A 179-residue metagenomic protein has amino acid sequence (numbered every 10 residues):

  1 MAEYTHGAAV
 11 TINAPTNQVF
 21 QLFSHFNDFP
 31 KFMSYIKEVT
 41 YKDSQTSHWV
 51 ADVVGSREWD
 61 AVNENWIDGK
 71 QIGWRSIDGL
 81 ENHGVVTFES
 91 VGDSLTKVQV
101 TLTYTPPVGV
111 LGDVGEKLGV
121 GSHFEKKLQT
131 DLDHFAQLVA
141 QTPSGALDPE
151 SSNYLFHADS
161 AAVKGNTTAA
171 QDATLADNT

Functional and structural regions predicted by a protein language model:
M1-S44, S160-T179: Hydrophobic ligand-binding cavity/cleft-lining segments
T5-G7, R57-A61, E81-V85, K97: Short, surface-exposed coil-to-beta transition loops
A9-N13, T40, V50, V62 (+1 more regions): Generic structural detector for well-ordered beta-strands
T16, S44, N65-G69, F88-K97: A short, structured loop/turn motif at beta-sheet edges
V19-F23, F29, S47, N63 (+2 more regions): Hydrophobic pocket/interface hotspot
S47-V53, I72-D78: Short beta-strand segments that buttress and anchor functional surface loops
I77-T130, Q137, Q141, A146-E150 (+1 more regions): Beta-strand/loop substructures that line and gate deep hydrophobic ligand-binding cavities in soluble
D133-T179: Short, highly charged C-terminal tails/helix-capping segments
